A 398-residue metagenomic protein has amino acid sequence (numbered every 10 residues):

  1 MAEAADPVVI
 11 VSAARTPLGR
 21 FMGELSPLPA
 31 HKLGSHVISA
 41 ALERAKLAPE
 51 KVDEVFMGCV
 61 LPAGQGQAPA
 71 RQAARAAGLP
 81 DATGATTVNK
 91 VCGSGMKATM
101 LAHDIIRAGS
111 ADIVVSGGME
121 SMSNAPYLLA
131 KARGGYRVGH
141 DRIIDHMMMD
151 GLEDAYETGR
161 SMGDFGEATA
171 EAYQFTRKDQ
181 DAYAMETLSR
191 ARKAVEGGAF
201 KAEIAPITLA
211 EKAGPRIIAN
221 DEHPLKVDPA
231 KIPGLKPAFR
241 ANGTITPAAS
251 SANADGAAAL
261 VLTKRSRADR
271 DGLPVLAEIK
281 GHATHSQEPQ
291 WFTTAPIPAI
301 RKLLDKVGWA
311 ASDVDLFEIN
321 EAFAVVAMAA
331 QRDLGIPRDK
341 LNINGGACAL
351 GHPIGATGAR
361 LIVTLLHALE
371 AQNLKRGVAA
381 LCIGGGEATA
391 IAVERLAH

Functional and structural regions predicted by a protein language model:
A2-L28, P229-T294, P298, D305-K306 (+4 more regions): Condensing-enzyme catalytic core mediating Claisen C-C bond formation in acyl metabolism
A2-Q65, P69-A77, G84, F165-R177 (+4 more regions): Conserved active-site "lid/cap" helical segment
R15-T16, S26-S35, R44, D179-R270 (+3 more regions): N-terminal extracellular/periplasmic Venus flytrap/periplasmic-binding protein-like
C59-I113, Y156-M162, K226-A252, D333-L365 (+1 more regions): Conserved catalytic cysteine-centered active-site region of acyl-thioester-dependent Claisen-condensing enzymes
V88-E120, A170-A199, A259-S266, Q331-R332 (+2 more regions): Active-site-proximal alpha-helical scaffold in enzymes
I113-A168: Flexible glycine-/small-residue-enriched beta->alpha junction loops that bind anionic phosphate/pyrophosphate groups
F165-E167, E203, A210, K280-A349: Active-site pocket-lining segment
